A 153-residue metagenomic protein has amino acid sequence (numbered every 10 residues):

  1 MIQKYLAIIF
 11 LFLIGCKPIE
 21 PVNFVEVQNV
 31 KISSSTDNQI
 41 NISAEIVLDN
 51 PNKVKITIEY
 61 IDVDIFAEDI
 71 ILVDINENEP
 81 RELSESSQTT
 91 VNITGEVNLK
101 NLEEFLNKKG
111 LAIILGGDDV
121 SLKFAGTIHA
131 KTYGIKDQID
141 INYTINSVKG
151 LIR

Functional and structural regions predicted by a protein language model:
I2-I8: Sec-dependent signal peptide recognition, specifically the positively charged N-region followed immediately by
L13-G15: C-terminal motif of bacterial Sec signal peptides marking the signal peptidase cleavage site
K17-I19: Bacterial signal peptide processing site
V25-Q28, S34-V73, A130-T132: Post-signal-peptide N-terminal segment of Sec-exported extracytoplasmic proteins
E26-K31, I75-E79, L106-L111: Short structured motifs
L48, G95-V97, I128: Hydrophobic beta-strand positions in extracellular immunoglobulin-like domains
I70-E104: Intrinsically disordered, low-complexity Pro/Gly/Ser/Thr-rich segments with frequent PxxP/GP/PP motifs and embedded
L99-L151: Terminal connector regions
